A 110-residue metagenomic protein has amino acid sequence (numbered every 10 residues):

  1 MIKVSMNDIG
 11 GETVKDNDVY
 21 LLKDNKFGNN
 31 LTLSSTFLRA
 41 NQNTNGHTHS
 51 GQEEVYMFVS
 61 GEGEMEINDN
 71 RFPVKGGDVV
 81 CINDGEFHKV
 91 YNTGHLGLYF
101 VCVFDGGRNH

Functional and structural regions predicted by a protein language model:
M1-L31, N45: A short, N-terminal "cap"/entry segment at the start of jelly-roll beta-barrel domains of the cupin/DSBH fold
S34-S50: Conserved short histidine dyad/triad with adjacent acidic residue
Q42-N45, G61-I67, R108: Short beta-strand segments in beta-sandwich/barrel cores
G51-E53, F58-G63: Glycine- and acidic-residue-biased ligand/ion/polar-headgroup-sensing regions
E62-E64, R71, F87, G97: Structural motif
N70-D84: Short acidic-glycine-tyrosine-enriched beta hairpin
D84-H110: Ligand-binding loop in jelly-roll beta-barrel domains
